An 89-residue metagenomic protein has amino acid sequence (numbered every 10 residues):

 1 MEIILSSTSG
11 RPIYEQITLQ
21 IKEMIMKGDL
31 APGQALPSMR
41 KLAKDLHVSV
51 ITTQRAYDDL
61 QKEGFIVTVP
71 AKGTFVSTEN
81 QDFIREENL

Functional and structural regions predicted by a protein language model:
M1-A35, K41, E87: Extreme N-terminal segment that seeds HTH/winged-HTH DNA-binding domains in transcriptional regulators
A35-L46, L60: A short alpha-helical element within helix-turn-helix/winged-helix DNA-binding domains across DNA-binding proteins
L36, T68-V76: Short, Lys/Arg-rich nucleic-acid/phosphate-binding segment
Y57: DNA major-groove recognition helix of helix-turn-helix
N80-L89: Conserved segment of winged-helix/HTH DNA-binding domains
